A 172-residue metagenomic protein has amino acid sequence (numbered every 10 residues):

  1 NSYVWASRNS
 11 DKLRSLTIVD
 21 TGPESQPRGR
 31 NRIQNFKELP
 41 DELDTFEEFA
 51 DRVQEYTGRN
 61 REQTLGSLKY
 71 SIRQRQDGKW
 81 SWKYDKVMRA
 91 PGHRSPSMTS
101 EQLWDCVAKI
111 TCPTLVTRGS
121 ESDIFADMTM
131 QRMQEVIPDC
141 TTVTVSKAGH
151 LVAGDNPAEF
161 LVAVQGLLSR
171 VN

Functional and structural regions predicted by a protein language model:
N1-R28: Conserved hydrolase catalytic core segment
V4-D11, E135, V162, G166-S169: Short, well-ordered alpha-helices that flank and scaffold nucleotide-derived cofactor binding pockets
I18-T21, E121, K147: Active-site loop/turn elements of alpha/beta-hydrolase fold enzymes, especially the short glycine-/histidine-rich
T21-Y84: Helix-rich cap/lid subdomain of alpha/beta-hydrolase
D41, S122, G149-V152: Glycosyltransferase donor-binding loop in the core domain
D44, F125, D155: Residue-level signal for the nucleotide or nucleotide-sugar donor/cofactor binding architecture
R75-V136, T141-T144: Conserved serine/cysteine hydrolase catalytic core
P138-N172: Catalytic active-site module of serine/aspartate enzymes centered on a nucleophile-bearing elbow/loop
